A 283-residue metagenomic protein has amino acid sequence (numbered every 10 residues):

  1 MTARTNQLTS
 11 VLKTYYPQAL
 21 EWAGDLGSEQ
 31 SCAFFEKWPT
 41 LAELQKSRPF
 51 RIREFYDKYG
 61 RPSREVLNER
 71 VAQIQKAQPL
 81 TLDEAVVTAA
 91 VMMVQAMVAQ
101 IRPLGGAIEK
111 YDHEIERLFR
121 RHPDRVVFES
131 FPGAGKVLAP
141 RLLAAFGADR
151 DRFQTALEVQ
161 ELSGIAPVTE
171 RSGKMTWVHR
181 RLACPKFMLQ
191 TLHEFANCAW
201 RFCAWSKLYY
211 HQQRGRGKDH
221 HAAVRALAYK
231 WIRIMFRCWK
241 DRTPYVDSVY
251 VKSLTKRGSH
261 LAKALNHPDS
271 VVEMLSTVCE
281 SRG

Functional and structural regions predicted by a protein language model:
M1-G283: A detector of single, family-specific signature residues that are central to catalytic or substrate-handling motifs
